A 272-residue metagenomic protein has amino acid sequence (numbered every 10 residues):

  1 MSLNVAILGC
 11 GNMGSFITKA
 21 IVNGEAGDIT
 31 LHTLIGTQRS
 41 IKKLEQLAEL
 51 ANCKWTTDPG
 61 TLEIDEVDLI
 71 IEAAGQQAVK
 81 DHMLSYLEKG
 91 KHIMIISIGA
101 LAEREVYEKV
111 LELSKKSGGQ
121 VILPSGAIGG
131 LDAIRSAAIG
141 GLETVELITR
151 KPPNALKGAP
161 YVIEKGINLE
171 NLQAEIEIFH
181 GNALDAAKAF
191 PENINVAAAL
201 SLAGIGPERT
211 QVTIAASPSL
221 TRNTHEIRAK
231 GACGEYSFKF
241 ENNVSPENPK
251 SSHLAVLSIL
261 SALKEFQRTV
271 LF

Functional and structural regions predicted by a protein language model:
M1-A6: Extreme N-terminal starter segment of soluble prokaryotic enzymes
L8, F16, V121-I122, I128-F272: Active-site-lining helix/loop region of Rossmann-like oxidoreductase modules
M13: Hydrophobic/small residue at the entry helix of a nucleotide-binding pocket
A26-L47: NAD(P)-binding Rossmann-fold cofactor-contacting core
C53, K89-H92, K116-G119: A short helix->loop->beta-strand "cap" motif at the edges of active sites that frequently abuts
T56, E72, I95, V121-S125 (+1 more regions): General beta-strand structural signal in soluble alpha/beta enzymes
T57-E88, A100-R104: Beta-loop-alpha module in the N-terminal Rossmann-like domain of NAD(P)-dependent dehydrogenases, especially those
I98-G119: Rossmann-fold NAD(P)-binding glycine/threonine-rich loop
